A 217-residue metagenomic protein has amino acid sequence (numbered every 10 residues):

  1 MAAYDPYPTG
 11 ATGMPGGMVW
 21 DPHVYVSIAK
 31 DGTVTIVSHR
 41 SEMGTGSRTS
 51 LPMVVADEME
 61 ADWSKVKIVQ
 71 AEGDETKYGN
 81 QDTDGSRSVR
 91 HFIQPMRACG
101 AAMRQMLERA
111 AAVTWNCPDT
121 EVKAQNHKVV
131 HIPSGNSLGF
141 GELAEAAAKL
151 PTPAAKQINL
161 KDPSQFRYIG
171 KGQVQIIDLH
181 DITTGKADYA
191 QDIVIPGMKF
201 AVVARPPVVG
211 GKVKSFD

Functional and structural regions predicted by a protein language model:
M1-D217: Cofactor-binding beta-sheet edge motifs in enzyme active sites
